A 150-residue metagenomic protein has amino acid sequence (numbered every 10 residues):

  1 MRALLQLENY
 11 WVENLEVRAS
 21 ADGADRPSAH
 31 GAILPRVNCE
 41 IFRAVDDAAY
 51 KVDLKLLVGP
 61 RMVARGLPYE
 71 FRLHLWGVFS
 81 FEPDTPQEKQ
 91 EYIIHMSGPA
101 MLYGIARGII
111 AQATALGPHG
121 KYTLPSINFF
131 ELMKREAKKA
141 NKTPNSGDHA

Functional and structural regions predicted by a protein language model:
M1-M101, G108-A150: N-terminal intrinsically disordered, cationic/polar leader segments that include organellar targeting peptides
